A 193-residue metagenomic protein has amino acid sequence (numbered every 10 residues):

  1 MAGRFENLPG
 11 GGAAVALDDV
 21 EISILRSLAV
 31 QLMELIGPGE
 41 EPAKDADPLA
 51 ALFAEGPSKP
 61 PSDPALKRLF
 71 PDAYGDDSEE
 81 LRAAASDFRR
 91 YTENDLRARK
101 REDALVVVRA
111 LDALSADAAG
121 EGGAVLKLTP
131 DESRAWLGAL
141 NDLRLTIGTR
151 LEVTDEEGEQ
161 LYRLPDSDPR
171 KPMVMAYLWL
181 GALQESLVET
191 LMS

Functional and structural regions predicted by a protein language model:
M1-A110, L114-L126, E132-S193: Charged, alpha-helix-forming regions
